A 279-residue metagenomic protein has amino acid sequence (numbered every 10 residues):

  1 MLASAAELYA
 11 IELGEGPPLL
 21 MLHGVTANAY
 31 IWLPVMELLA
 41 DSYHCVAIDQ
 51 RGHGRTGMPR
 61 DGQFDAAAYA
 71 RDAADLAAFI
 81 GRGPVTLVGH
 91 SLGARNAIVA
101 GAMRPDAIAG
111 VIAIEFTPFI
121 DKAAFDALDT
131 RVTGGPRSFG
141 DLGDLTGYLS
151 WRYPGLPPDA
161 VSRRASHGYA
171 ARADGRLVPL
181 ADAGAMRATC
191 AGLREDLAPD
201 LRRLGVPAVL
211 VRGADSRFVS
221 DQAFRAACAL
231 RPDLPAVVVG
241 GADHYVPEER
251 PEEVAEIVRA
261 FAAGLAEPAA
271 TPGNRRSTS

Functional and structural regions predicted by a protein language model:
M1-L19, A40-Y43, G81-P84, P232 (+1 more regions): Alpha/beta-hydrolase fold catalytic core
A6, I11-L13, E37-A40, V46-V88 (+1 more regions): Active-site loop/oxyanion-hole signature of alpha/beta-hydrolase fold enzymes
G16, G24-A27, S91: Active-site glycine-rich loops that stabilize anionic/oxyanionic intermediates across multiple enzyme folds
G24-P34, C45: Serine-hydrolase catalytic-loop signature spanning alpha/beta hydrolases and amidase-signature enzymes
G83-K122: Conserved hydrolase catalytic core segment
I120-A181: Helix-rich cap/lid subdomain of alpha/beta-hydrolase
R172-L230, P235-V238: Conserved serine/cysteine hydrolase catalytic core
A242-P251, A255: Catalytic histidine-centered segment of alpha/beta-hydrolase-like enzymes
